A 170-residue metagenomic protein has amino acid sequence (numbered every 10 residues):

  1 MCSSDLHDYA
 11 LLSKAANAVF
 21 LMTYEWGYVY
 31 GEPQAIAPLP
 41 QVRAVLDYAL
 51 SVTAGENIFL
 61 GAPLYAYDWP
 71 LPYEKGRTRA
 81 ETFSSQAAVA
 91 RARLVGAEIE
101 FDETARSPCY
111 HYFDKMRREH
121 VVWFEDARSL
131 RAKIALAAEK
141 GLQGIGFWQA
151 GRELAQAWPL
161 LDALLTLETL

Functional and structural regions predicted by a protein language model:
M1, N17, Q143: Conserved acidic residues
S3, L64-A135, L165-L170: Glycan-binding loop/region signatures in secreted carbohydrate-active enzymes
S4-L94: Substrate-binding surface in catalytic domains of secreted glycosidases
I36-R43, F124-R131, R152: Soluble non-cytosolic domains of exported or imported proteins
E56-I58, H120, G141: A generic secondary-structure signal marking the coil-to-beta-strand transition
L130-L170: Acidic/aromatic/glycine-rich contiguous surface patches that form carbohydrate-binding/processing clefts and analogous
